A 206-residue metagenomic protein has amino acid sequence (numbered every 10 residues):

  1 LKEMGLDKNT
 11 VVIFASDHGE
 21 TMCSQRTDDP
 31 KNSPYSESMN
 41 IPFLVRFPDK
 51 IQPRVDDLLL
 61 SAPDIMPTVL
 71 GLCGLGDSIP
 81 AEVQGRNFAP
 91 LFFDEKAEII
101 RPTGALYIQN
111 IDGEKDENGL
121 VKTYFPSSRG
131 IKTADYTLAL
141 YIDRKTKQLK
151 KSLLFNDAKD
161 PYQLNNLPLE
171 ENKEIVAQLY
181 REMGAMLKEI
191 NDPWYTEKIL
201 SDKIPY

Functional and structural regions predicted by a protein language model:
L1-N9, L72-A81, A185-E197: Surface-exposed helix-capping loop/turn segments at secondary-structure junctions
E3-S61: Histidine-centered active-site microenvironments of extracellular/periplasmic hydrolases and transferases
H18-S24, I51, P63-M66, G71-F155 (+1 more regions): C-terminal cap/loop subdomain of S1 sulfatases and analogous C-terminal strand-loop tails that border
T21, P34, F43, V55 (+3 more regions): Conserved beta-strand positions that form and line the central face of beta-propeller blades
P30-K31, K50-L59, C73-I79, D116-N118 (+1 more regions): Active-site rim elements
S38, D56-P63, E82, F125 (+1 more regions): Short, solvent-exposed loop/helix junctions and linker helices that flank or host conserved functional motifs
D160: Intrinsically disordered, low-complexity polar regions and short flexible loop motifs
L167-Y206: Long, internal low-complexity/basic segments
